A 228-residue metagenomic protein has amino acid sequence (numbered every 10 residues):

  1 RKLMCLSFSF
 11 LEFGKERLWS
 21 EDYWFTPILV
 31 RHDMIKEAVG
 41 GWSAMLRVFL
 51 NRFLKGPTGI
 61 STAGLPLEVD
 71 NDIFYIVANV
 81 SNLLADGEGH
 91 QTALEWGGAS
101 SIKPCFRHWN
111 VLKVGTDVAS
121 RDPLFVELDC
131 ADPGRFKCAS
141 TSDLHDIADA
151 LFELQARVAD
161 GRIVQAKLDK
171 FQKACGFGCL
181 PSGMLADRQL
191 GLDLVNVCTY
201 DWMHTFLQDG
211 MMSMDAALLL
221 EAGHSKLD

Functional and structural regions predicted by a protein language model:
R1-E37: Acidic, metal-ligating active-site segments
K2, E16-E21, V39, T62-P66 (+1 more regions): Short, solvent-exposed secondary-structure capping/transition elements
F8-F10, P27, N51, K55 (+1 more regions): Ordered, helix-dominated protein-protein interaction surfaces in large eukaryotic regulatory proteins
W24, A44, S142-D143: Low-complexity, flexible helical/coil segments
I28-K36, L50, R121-D122, A148-L151: Noncatalytic linker/hinge segments flanking ATPase motor cores
K36-R47, W96-A99: Intrinsic disorder
W42-G59: Well-ordered, non-membrane alpha-helical segments in soluble/globular domains
K55-D228: Charged (Asp/Glu and Lys/Arg) segments that form or flank catalytic channels of large polymer- and nucleotide-handling
